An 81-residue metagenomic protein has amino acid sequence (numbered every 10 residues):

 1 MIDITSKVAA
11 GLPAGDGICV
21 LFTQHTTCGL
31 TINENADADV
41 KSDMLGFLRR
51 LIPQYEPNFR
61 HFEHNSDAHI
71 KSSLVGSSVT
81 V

Functional and structural regions predicted by a protein language model:
M1-V81: Active-site histidine-anchored catalytic micro-motif
